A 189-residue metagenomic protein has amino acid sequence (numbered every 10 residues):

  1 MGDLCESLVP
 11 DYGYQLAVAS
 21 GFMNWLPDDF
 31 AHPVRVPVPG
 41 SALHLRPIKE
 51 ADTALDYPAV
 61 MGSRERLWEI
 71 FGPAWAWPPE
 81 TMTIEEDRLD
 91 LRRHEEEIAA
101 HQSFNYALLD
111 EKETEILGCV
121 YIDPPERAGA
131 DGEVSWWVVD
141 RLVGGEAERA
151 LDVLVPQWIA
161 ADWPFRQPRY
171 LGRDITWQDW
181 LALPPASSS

Functional and structural regions predicted by a protein language model:
G2-L142, V153-S189: GNAT-family acyltransferases
V143-E148: A short acidic/glycine-rich loop-to-helix N-cap element
